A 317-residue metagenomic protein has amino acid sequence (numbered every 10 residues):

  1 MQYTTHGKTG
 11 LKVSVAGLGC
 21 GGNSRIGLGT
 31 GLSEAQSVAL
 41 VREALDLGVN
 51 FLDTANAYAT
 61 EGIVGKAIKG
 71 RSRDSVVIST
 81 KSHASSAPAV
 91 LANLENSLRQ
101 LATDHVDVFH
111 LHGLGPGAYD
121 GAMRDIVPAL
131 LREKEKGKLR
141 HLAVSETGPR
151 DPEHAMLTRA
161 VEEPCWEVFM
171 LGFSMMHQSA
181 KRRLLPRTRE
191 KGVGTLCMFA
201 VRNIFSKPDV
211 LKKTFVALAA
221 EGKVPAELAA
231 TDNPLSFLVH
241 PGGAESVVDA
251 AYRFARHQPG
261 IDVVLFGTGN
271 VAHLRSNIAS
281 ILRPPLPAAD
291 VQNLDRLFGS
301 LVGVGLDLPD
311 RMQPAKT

Functional and structural regions predicted by a protein language model:
M1-V76, A129: N-terminal binding-site loop/beta-alpha segment at the start of enzyme catalytic domains that lines or forms
H6, L18, S37, A44 (+12 more regions): Conserved, mostly hydrophobic/aromatic
L11-A16, G48-F51, S72-V76, T103-D107 (+4 more regions): Short, well-ordered coil/turn segments that N-cap beta-strands
C20-S33, V144-P149, A230-P241: Glycine-rich phosphate-binding "P-loop"
G21-N23, A55-A57, K81-S85, L111-L114 (+4 more regions): Active-site beta-loop-alpha junctions enriched in small/polar residues
G29, R42, P88-P186, E190-L196: Glycine/proline-rich, positively charged, aromatic-decorated active-site loop/lid region on the catalytic face
L45, E163-C165, R183-T317: Structured C-terminal cap/extension of enzyme domains
V64-A67, L157-A160, L274-N277: Hydrophobic packing residues within well-ordered alpha-helices of enzyme cores
